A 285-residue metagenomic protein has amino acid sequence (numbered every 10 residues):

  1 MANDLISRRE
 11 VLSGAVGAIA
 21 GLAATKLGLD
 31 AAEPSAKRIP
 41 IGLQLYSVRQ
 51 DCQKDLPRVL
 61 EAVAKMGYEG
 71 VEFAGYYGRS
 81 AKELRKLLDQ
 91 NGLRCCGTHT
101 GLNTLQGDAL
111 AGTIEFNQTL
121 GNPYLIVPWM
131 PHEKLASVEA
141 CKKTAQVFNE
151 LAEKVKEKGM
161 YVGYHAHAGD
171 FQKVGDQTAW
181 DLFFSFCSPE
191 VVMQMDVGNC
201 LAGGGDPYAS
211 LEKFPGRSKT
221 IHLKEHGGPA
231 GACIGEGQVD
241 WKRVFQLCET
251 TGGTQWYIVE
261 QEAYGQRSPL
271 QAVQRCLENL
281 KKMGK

Functional and structural regions predicted by a protein language model:
A2-L5, R9-G42, V48-A64, V174-V192 (+1 more regions): Histidine-acidic metal/acid-base catalytic patches
V16, A23-A24, E69-G70, Y77 (+4 more regions): Active-site acidic/histidine proton-transfer and metal-coordination neighborhood in alpha/beta enzyme cores
I41, E69, C96-G97, P123 (+2 more regions): A short, local hydrophobic-aromatic micro-motif
L43, V162-A168, I221-L223: Histidine-centered catalytic micro-motifs
Y46, Y76, N103, M130 (+3 more regions): Flexible loop residues that form catalytic and substrate-binding hotspots at small-molecule/glycan-binding clefts
G78-E83: Active-site-adjacent beta->alpha loops and helix N-cap segments on the catalytic face of soluble alpha/beta enzymes
